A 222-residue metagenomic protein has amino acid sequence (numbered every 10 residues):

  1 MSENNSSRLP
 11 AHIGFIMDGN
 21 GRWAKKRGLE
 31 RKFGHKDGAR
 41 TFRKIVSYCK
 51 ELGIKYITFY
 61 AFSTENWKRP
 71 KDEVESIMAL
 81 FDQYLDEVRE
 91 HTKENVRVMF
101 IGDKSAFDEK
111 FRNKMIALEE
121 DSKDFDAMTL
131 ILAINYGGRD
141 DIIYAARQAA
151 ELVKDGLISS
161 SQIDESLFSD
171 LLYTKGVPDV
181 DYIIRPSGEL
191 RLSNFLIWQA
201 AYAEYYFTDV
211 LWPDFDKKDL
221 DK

Functional and structural regions predicted by a protein language model:
M1-K222: Flexible, compositionally biased loop and terminal segments
